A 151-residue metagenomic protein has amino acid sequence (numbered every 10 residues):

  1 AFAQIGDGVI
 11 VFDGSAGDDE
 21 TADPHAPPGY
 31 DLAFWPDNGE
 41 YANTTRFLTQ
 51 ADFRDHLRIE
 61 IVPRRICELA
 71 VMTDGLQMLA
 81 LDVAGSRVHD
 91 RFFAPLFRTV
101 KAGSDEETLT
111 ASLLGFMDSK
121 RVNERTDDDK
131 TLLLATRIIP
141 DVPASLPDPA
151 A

Functional and structural regions predicted by a protein language model:
A1-S15: Conserved catalytic micro-motifs used in adenylation/nucleotidyl-transfer and phosphoryl/amide- and methyl-transfer
I5-G6, P36-D37, D74, A150: Secondary-structure transition/turn motif
V11-R54: Glycine- and acidic-residue-rich phosphate-binding/metal-coordinating active-site segment common to enzymes that handle
R46-A151: C-terminal catalytic subdomain
